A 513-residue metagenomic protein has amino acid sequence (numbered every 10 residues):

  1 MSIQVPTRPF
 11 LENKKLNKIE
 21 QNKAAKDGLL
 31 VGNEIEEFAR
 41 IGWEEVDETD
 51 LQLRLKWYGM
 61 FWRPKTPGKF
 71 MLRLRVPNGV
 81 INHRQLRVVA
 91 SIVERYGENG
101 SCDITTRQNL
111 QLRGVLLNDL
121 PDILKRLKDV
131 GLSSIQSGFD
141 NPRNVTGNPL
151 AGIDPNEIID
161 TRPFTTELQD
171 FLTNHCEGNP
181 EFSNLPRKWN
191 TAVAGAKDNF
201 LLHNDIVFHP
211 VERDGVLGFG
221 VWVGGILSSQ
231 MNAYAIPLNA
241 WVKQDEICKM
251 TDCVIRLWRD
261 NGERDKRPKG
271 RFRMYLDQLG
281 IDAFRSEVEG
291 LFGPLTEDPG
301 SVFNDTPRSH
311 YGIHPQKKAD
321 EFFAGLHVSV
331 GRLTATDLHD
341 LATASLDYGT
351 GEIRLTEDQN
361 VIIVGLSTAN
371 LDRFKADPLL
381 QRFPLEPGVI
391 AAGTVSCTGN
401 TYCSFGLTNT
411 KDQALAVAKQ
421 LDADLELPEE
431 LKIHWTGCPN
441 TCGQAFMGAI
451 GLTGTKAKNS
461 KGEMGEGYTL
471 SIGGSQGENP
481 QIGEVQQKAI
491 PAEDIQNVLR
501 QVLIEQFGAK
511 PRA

Functional and structural regions predicted by a protein language model:
M1-G59, L201-L202, I247-G300: Charge-rich, low-complexity segments
S2-V5, R40-T49, P64, K69-V216 (+2 more regions): Small-residue-enriched alpha-helical segments and adjacent helix-cap loops that form tight helix-helix packing
Q4, P180-R285, F446-P511: Mobile "lid/hinge" segments at catalytic clefts and subdomain interfaces of large enzymes
E48-T66, L132-I135, T306-H314: Intrinsic, low-complexity N-terminal interaction/targeting segments
P67-K69, V145-G147, S228-A235, E263-G270 (+4 more regions): Short acidic (Asp/Glu) and glycine-rich catalytic loops that position anionic groups and cofactors
N118-G131, R259-K317, F322, D358 (+2 more regions): Terminal amphipathic helices with adjacent charged low-complexity linkers/tails
I135, C176, R259-K266, F284 (+4 more regions): Residue-level signal for secondary-structure boundary elements
E167, F171, L257, Y275 (+6 more regions): Residues that form generic nucleotide/phosphate-binding pockets
